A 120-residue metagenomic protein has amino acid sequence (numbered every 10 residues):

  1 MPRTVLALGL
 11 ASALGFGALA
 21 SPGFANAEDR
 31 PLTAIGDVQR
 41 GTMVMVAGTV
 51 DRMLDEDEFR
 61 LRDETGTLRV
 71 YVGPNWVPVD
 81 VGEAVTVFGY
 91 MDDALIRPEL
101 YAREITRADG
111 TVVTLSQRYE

Functional and structural regions predicted by a protein language model:
M1-G9: Bacterial N-terminal signal peptides that target proteins for export
T4, G15-E120: OB-fold and OB-like single-stranded nucleic-acid-recognition modules and their adjacent interaction interfaces
